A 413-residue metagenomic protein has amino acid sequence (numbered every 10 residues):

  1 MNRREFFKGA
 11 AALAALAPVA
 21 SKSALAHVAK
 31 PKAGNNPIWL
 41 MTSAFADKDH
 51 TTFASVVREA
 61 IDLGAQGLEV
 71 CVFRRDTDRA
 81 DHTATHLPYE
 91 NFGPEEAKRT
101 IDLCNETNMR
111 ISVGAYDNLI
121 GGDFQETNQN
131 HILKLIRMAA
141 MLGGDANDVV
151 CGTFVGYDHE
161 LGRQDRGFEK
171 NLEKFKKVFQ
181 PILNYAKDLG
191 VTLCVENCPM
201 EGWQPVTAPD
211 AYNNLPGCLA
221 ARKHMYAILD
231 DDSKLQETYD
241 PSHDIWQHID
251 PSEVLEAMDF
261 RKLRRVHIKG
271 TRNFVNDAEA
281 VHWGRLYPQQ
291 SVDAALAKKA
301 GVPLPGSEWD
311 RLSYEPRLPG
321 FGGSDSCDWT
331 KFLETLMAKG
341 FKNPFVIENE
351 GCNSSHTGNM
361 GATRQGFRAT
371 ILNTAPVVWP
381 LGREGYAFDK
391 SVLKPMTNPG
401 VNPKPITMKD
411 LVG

Functional and structural regions predicted by a protein language model:
R4-L16, H27-W39, A46, T51-G64 (+2 more regions): Histidine-acidic metal/acid-base catalytic patches
A11-S21, K30-K32, V57, I61 (+7 more regions): Active-site acidic/histidine proton-transfer and metal-coordination neighborhood in alpha/beta enzyme cores
N36-T42, L68-V70, I111-G114, N147 (+5 more regions): Hydrophobic faces of well-ordered beta-strands that scaffold small-molecule active sites in alpha/beta enzyme cores
W39-T51, N118-N128, E169: Active-site mouth loops of central-metabolism enzymes
S43-F45, C71-F73, Y116-L119, G156-D158 (+4 more regions): Active-site beta-loop-alpha junctions enriched in small/polar residues
C71-K98: Glycine-rich, proline-tolerant flexible connector loops at the mouths of alpha/beta enzymes
H86-E90, D117-E126, E169, R317-G323: The substrate-binding groove and active-site-proximal loops of carbohydrate-active enzymes, especially glycoside
